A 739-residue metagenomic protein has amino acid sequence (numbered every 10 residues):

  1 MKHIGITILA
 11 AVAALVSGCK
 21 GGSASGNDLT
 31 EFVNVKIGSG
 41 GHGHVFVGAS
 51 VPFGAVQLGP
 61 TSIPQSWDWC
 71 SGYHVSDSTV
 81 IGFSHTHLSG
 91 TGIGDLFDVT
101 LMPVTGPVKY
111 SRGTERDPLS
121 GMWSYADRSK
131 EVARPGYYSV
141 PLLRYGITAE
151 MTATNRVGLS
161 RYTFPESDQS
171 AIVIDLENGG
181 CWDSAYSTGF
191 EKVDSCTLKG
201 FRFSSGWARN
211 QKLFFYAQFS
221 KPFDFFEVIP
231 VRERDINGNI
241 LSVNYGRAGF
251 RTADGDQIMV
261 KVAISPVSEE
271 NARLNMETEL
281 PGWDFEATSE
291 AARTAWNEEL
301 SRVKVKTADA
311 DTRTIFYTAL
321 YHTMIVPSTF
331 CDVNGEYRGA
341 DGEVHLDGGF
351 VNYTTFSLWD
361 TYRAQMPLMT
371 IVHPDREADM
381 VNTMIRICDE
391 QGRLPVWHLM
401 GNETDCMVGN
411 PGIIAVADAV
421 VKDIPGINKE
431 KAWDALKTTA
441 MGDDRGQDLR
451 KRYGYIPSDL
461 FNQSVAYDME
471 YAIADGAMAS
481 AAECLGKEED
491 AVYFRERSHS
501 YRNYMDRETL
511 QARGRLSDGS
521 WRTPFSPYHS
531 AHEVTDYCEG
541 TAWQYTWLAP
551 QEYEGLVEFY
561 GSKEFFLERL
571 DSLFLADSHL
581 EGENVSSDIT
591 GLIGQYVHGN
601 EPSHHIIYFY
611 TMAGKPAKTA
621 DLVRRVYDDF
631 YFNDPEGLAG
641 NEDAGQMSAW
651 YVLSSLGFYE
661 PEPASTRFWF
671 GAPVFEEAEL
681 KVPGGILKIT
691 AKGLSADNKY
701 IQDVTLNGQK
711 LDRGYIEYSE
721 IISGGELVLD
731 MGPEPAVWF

Functional and structural regions predicted by a protein language model:
K2-A10: Sec-dependent signal peptide recognition, specifically the positively charged N-region followed immediately by
L15-G18: C-terminal motif of bacterial Sec signal peptides marking the signal peptidase cleavage site
S23-I414, D418-M469, A482-N503, T509 (+8 more regions): Accessory carbohydrate-recognition regions in carbohydrate-active enzymes
A474: ATP-dependent phospho-/nucleotidyl transfer catalytic cores
E679, A691: Conserved catalytic core of nucleotide polymerization and phosphodiester-bond processing enzymes
Y700: Extracellular attachment/recognition segments
